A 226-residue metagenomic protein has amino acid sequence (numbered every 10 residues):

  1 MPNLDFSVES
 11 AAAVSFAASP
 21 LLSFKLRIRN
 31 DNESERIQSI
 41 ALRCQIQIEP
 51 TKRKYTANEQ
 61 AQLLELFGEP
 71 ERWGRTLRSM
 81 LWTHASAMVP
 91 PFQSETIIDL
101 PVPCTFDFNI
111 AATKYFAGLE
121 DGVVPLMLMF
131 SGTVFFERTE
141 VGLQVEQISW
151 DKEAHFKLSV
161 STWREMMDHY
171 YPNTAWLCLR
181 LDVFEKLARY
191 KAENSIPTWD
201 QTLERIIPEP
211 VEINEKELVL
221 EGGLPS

Functional and structural regions predicted by a protein language model:
M1-S23: Low-complexity, acidic Ser/Thr/Pro/Gly-rich terminal tails and inter-domain linkers that flank the onset of structured
S15-I28, I37-I46, V102-F106: Contiguous beta-strand segments within globular domains
R43-E49, I98-D151: Internal, hydrophobic beta-strand segments that form the core of beta-sheet-rich folds
I46-N58: Short aromatic-acidic-glycine turn motif
A61-E69, F135-W176: Short beta-strand elements
Q62-A117: Extended, solvent-exposed segments with strong compositional bias
L181-T198: Surface-exposed, Lys/Arg-rich phosphate-binding patches that contact polyanionic backbones
P197-L218: Short, basic amphipathic alpha-helical segments that act as recognition/interaction helices in nucleic-acid-binding
